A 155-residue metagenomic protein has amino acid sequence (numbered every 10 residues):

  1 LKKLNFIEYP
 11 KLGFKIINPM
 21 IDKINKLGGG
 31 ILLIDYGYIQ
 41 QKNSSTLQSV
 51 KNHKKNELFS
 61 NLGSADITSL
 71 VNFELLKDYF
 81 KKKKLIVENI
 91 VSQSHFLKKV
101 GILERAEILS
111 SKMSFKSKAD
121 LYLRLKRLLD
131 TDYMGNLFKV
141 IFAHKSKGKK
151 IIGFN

Functional and structural regions predicted by a protein language model:
L1-N155: Long, Lys/Arg- and hydrophobic-enriched amphipathic alpha-helices
